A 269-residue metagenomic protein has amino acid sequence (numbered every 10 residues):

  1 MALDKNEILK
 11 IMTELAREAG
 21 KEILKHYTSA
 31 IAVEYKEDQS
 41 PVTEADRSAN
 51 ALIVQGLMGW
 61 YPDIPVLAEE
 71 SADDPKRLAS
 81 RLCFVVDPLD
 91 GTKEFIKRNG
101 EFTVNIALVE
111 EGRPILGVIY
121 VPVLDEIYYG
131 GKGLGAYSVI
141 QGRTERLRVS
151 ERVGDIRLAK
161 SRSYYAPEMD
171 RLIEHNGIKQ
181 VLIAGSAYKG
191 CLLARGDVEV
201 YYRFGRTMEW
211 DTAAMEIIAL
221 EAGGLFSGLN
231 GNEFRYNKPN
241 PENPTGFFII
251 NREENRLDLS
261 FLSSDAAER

Functional and structural regions predicted by a protein language model:
M1-L89, R171-E174, A267-R269: N-terminal subdomain of lithium-sensitive/metallo-dependent phosphomonoesterases centered on the IMPase/IPPase/PAP
I23, D46, L57, T92 (+6 more regions): Residue-level signal for inorganic ion chemistry
V66-E70, Q141, N230-N232: Short gly/ser/thr-rich secondary-structure transition/capping motifs
A72, N99, Y120, G133 (+5 more regions): Residue-level structural signal for beta-strand termini and adjacent loop
L78-Y137, R148: DPxDG-like acidic metal-binding loop motif
G135-S138, G142-E145, E254-L259: Short helix-loop capping/hinge motifs at secondary-structure junctions, enriched in acidic/polar residues
V149-R269: An extended, acidic
